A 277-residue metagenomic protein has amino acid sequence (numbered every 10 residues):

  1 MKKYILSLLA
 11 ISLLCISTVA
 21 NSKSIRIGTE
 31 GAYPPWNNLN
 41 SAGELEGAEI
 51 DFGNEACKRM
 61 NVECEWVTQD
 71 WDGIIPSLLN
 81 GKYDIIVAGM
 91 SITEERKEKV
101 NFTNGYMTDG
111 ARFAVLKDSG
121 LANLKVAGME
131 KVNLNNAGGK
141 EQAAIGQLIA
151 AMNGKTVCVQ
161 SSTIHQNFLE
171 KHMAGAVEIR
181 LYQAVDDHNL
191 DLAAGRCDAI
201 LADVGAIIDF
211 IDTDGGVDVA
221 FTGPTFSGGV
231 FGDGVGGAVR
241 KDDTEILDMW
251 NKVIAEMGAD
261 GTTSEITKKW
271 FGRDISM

Functional and structural regions predicted by a protein language model:
C15-S17: N-terminal signal peptide c-region/cleavage motif recognized by signal peptidases
S22-M90, E98, Y182: Extracytoplasmic small-molecule ligand-binding "clamshell" domains of the periplasmic binding protein/Venus flytrap
G31, T108-R112, V204-N251, R273-M277: Periplasmic-binding protein-like
I50, E65-P76, Q142-I145, I179-A194 (+1 more regions): Short helix-initiation/N-cap motifs at beta->coil->alpha
C57-T68, A151-G154, K171-A184, R196: A local structural motif
V62, S91, F102-V157, S162: A conserved helix-loop-strand patch within extracytoplasmic ligand-binding domains of the periplasmic binding
G73-P76, G89-K99, N167-H172, D186 (+2 more regions): A ligand-binding cleft/hinge motif common to bilobed small-molecule-binding domains
I254-W270: Periplasmic-binding protein-like
